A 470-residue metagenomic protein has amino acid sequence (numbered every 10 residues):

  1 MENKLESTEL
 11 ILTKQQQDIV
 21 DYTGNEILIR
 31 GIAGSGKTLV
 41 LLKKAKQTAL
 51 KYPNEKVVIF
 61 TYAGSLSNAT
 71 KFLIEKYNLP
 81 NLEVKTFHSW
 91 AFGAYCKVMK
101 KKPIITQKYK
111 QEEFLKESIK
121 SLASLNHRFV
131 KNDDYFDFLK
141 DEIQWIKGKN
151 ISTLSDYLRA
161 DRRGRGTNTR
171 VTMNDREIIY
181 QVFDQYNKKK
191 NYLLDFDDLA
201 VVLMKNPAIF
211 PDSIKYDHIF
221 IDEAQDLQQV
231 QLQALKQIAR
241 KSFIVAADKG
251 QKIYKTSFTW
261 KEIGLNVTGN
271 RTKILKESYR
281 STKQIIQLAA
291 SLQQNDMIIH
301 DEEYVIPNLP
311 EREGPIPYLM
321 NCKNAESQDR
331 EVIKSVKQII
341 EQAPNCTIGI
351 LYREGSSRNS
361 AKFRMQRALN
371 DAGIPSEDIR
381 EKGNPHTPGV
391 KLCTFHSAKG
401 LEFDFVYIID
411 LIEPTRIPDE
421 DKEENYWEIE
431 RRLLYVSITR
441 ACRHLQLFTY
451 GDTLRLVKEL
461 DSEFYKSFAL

Functional and structural regions predicted by a protein language model:
M1-D21, L28-A33, V40, D133-D217: Accessory N-terminal region flanking or inserted into the helicase ATPase core in nucleic-acid motor proteins
E2-L5, I19-D21, K46-Q47, F92 (+7 more regions): Short amphipathic alpha-helical segments, especially helix-boundary/capping motifs
K14, R30-Q47, K51-K56, T61-L79 (+11 more regions): Conserved helicase motor core of SF1/SF2 NTP-dependent helicases
Q15-I19, A45, K110-L122, L199-P207 (+1 more regions): Generic hydrophobic alpha-helical segments
E55-N191: A basic/glycine-biased coupling hinge at the interface between accessory DNA-binding modules
V457-L460: A short, polar/proline- and glycine-enriched secondary-structure boundary/capping micro-motif
